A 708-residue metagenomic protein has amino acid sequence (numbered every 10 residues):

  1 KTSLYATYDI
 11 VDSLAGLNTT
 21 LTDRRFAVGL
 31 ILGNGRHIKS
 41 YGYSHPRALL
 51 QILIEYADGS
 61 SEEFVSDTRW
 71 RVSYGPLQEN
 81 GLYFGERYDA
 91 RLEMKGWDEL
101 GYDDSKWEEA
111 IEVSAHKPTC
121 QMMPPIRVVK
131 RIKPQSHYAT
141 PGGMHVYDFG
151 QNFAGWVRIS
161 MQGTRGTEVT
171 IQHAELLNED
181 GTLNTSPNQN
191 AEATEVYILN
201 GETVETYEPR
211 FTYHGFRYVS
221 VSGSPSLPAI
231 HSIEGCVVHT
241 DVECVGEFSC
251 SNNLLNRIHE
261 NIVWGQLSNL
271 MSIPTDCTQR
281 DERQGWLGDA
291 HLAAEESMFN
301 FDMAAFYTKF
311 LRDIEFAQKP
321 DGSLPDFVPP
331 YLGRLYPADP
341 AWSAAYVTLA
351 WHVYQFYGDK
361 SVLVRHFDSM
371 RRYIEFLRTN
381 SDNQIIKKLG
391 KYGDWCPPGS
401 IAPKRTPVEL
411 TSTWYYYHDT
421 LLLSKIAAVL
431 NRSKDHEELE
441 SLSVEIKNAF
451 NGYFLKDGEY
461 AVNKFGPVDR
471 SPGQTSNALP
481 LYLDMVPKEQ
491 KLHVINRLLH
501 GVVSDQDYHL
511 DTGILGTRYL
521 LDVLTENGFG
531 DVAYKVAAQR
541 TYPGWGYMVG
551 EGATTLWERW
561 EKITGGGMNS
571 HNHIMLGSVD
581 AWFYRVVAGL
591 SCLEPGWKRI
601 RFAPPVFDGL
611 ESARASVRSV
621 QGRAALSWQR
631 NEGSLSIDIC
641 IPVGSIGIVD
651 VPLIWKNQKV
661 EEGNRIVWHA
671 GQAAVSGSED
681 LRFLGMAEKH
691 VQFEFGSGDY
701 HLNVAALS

Functional and structural regions predicted by a protein language model:
K1-R280, G288-D289, A305-T308, P325-L332 (+3 more regions): Extracellular/oxidizing-compartment recognition motifs
S3, D23, H45-L49, A154 (+8 more regions): Short, solvent-exposed loop/turn segments at the edges of secondary structure
F26-V28, G59, W107, I159 (+11 more regions): Conserved structural-core and active-site-/substrate-pathway-adjacent residues in large, well-folded domains of enzymes
R47-Y56, F64-W97, T119-K130, D531-S708: Non-catalytic C-terminal accessory modules of carbohydrate-active enzymes
Y88-D89, D281-E282, N300, A345-V347 (+6 more regions): C-terminal capping/lid segments that line or modulate ligand- or cofactor-binding pockets
W156-E175, F211, V221-S222, G288-A317 (+4 more regions): Alpha-helical support elements that line or immediately flank enzyme active sites and cofactor-binding pockets
L227-N261, G265-L270, P274-F327, P337 (+7 more regions): Active-site acid/base region of carbohydrate-active enzymes
